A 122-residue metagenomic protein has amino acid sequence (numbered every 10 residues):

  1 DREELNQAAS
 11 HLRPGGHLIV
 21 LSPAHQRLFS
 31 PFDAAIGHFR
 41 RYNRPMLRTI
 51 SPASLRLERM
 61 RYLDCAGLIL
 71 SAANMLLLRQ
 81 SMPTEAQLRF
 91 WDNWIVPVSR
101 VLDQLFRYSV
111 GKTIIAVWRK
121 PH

Functional and structural regions predicted by a protein language model:
R2-E3, S30, A34, S71: Generic recognition of short, well-ordered alpha-helical segments
R2-H17: A short glycine-rich, Lys/Arg-flanked "PGG" loop and its adjoining helix->strand segment in the class I
E3, Y42, P97, V101: Short, conserved clusters of charged catalytic residues that mark active-site and nucleotide-handling motifs
L18-R40, P45-T49: Short, glycine-/aromatic-enriched active-site segment of Class I SAM-dependent methyltransferases
I50-S51, W118: A short, conserved alpha-helix in the catalytic core of glycosyltransferases
L55-A66: Conserved S-adenosyl-L-methionine
C65-H122: A C-terminal cap/extension of S-adenosyl-L-methionine-dependent methyltransferases that defines the acceptor-substrate
